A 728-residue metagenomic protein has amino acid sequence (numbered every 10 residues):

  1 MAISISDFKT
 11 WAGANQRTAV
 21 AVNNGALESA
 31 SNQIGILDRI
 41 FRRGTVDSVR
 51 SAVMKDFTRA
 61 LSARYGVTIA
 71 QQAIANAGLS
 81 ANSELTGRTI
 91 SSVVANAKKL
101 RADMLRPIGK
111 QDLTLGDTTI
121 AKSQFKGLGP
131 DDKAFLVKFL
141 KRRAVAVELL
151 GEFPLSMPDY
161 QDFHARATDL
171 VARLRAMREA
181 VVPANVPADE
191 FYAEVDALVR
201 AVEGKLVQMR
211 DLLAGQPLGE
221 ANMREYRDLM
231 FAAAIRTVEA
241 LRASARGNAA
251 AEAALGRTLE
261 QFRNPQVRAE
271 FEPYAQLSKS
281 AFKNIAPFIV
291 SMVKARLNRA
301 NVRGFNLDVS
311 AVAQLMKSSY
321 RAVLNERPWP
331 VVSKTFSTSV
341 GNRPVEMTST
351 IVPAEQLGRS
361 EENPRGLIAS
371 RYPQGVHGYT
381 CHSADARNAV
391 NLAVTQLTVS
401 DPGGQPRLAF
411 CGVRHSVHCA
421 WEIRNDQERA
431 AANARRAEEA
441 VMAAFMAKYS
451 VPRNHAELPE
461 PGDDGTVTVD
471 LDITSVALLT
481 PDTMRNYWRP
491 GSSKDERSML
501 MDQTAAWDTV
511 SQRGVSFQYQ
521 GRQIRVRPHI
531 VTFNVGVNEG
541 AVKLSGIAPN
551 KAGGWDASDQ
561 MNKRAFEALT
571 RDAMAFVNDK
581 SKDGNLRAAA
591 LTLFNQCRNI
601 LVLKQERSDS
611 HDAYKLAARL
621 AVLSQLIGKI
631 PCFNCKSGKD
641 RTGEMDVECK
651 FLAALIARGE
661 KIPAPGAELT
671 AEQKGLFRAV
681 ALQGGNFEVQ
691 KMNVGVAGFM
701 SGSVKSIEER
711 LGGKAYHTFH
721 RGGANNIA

Functional and structural regions predicted by a protein language model:
M1-E28, I34-I36, I40-F41, N726-A728: Non-Sec secretion/translocation targeting segments of pathogen effectors
A12-V22, A26-A30, T45, V49 (+2 more regions): Composition-driven recognition of long, low-complexity, acid-poor segments enriched in small hydrophobic and small
Q33-F57, L61, K580-A590: Membrane- and interface-active hydrophobic/amphipathic segments that mediate membrane binding, fusion, translocation
F57-A60, R64-T68, N76-M104: Repeat-associated, polar segments at repeat-unit boundaries in modular proteins
A95-F633, E644-A728: Cys-dependent protein tyrosine phosphatase-like superfamily
